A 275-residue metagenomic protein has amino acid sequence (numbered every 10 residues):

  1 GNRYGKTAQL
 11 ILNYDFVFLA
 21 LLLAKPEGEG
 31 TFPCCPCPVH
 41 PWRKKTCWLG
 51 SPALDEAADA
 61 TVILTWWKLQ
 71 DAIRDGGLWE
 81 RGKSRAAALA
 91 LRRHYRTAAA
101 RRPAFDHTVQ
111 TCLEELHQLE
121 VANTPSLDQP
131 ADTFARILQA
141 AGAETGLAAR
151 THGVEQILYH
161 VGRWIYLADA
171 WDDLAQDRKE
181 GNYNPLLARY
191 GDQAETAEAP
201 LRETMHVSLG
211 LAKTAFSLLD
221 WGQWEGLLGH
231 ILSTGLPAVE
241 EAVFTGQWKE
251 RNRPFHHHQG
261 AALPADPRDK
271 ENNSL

Functional and structural regions predicted by a protein language model:
G1-Q156, L167-T204, T214-W224, G235 (+3 more regions): Acidic catalytic motifs of isoprenoid enzymes
G229-T234: A glycine-rich phosphate-binding loop feature that marks nucleotide/adenosyl-phosphate handling sites
R253-P264, K270: Histidine-centered metal-binding segments
